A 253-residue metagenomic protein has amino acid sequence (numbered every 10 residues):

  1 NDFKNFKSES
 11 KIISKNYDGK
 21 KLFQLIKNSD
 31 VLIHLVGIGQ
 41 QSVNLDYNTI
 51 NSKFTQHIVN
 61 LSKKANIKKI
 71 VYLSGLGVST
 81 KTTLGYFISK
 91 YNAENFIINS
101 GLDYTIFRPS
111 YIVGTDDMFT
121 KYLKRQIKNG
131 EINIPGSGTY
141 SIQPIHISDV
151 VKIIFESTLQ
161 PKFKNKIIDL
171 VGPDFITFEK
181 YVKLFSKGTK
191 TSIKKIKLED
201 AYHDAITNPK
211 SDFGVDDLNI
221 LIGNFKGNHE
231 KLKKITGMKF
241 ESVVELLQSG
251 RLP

Functional and structural regions predicted by a protein language model:
N1-K4: N-terminal Rossmann NAD(P)H-binding glycine-rich loop of SDR-like oxidoreductase domains
E9, I13-A65, L76-T80: NAD(P)H-binding glycine-rich loop region in Rossmannoid oxidoreductase-like domains and their noncatalytic homologs
Y17, I50, I142-I145, I176 (+1 more regions): Residue-level signal for the nucleotide or nucleotide-sugar donor/cofactor binding architecture
G19, F23, S29, V59 (+2 more regions): Short, amphipathic alpha-helical "lid/cap" segments that border enzyme active or binding sites
A65-K69, L102: A short helix->loop->beta-strand "cap" motif at the edges of active sites that frequently abuts
T82-G188: Oxidoreductase cofactor-interface core, primarily capturing Rossmann-like NAD(P)-dependent enzymes
D200-P253: A hydrophobic C-terminal alpha-helical subdomain
